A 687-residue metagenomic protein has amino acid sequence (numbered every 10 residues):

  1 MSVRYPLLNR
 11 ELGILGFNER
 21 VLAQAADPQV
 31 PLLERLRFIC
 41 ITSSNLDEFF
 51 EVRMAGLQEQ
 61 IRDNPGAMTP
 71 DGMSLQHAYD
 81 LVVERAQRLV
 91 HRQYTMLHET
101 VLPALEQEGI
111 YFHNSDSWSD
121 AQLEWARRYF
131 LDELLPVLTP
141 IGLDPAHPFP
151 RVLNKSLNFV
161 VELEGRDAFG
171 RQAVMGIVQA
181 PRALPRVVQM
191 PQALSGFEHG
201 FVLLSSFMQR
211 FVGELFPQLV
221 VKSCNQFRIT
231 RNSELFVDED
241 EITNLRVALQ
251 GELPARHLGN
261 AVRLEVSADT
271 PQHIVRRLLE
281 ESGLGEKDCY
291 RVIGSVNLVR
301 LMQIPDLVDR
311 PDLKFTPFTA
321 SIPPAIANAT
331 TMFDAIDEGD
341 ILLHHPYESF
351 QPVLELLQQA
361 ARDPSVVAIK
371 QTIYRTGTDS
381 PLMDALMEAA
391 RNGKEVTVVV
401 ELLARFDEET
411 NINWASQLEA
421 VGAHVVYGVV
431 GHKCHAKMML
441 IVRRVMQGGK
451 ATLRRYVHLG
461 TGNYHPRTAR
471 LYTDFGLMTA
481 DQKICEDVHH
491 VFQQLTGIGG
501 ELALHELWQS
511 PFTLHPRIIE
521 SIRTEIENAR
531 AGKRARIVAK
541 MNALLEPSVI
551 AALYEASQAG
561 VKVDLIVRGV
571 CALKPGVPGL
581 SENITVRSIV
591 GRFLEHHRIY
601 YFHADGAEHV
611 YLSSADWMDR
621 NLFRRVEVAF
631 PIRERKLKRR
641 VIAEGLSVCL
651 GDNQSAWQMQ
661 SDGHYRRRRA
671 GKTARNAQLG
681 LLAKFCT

Functional and structural regions predicted by a protein language model:
M1-I537, E555-A559, C571-E595, I599-T687: N-terminal localization/anchoring segments of enzymes in phospholipid and broader phosphate metabolism
N542: Cofactor-pocket helix-loop regions in the catalytic cores of large enzyme subunits
K562-I566: Hydrophobic alpha/beta core scaffold segments
